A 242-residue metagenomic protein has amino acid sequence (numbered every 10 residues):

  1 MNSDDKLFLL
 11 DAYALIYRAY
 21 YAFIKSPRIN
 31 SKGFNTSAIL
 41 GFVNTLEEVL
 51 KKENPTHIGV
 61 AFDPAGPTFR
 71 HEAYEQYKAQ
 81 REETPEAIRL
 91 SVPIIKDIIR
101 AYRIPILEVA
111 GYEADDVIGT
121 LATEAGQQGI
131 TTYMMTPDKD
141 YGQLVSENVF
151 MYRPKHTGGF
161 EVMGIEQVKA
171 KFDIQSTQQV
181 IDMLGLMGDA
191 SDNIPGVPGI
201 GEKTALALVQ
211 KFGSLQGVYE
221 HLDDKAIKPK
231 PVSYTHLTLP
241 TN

Functional and structural regions predicted by a protein language model:
N2-M135, K139-V162, E166: Noncatalytic, basic helical substrate-engagement surface that gates or grips nucleic-acid strands
P27-S31, G188-G196, A226-Y234: Short, solvent-exposed helix-loop connector elements
P85, A226-K228, P240: Generic structural signal for alpha-helix starts
V162-D189: A short, charged helix-loop
A190-Q210: Helix-hairpin-helix
T235-T241: Conserved small/polar residues in nucleotide/adenosyl-binding loops
